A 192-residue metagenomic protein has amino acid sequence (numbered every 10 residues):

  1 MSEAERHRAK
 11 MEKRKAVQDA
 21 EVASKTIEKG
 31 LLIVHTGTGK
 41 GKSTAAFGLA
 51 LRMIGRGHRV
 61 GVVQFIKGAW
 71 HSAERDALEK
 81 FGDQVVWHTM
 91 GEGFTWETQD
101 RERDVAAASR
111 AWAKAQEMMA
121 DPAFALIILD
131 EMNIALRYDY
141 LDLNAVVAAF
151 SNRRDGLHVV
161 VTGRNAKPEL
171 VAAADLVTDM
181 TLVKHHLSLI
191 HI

Functional and structural regions predicted by a protein language model:
M1-L31: Extreme N-terminal, non-catalytic leader segments that precede Walker-type/kinase nucleotide-binding cores
I33-A120: Conserved P-loop
I66-A69, G93-T95, N133-I134, N165-P168 (+1 more regions): Conserved nucleotide-binding/hydrolysis micro-motifs of P-loop NTPases
E79, P168-A173: Short loop/helix-cap segments at secondary-structure boundaries that form the rim of catalytic
Q99-D155: Phosphate-binding/switch loop-helix module in NTP-utilizing enzymes
H158-G163: Structural recognition of the conserved hydrophobic beta-strand(s) that form the central parallel beta-sheet of P-loop
A172-H185: A short helix-turn-beta junction within AAA+ P-loop NTPase domains corresponding to the substrate/partner-engaging
I190-I192: Conserved small/polar residues in nucleotide/adenosyl-binding loops
